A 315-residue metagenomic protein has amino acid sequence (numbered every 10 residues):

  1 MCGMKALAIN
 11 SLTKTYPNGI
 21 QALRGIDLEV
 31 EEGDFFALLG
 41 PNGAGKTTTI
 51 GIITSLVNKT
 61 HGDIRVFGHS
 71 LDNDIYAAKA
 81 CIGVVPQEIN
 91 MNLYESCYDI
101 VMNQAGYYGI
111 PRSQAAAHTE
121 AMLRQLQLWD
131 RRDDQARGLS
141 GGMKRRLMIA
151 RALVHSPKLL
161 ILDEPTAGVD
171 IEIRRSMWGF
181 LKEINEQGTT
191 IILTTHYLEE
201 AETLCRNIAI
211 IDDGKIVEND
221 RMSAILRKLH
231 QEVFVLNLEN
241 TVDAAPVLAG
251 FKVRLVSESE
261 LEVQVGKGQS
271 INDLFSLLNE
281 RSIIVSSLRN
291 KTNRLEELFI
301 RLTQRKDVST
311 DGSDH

Functional and structural regions predicted by a protein language model:
C2-I9, T13-G25, I75: A short, flexible loop at the N-terminus of ABC-type nucleotide-binding domains that lies
M102, G106, S113-R131: Conserved ABC ATPase "signature" region
Q135-L139: Conserved ABC ATPase signature
S156: Conserved catalytic motifs of ABC-family nucleotide-binding domains
L160-D163: Catalytic Walker B motif of ABC-type/P-loop ATPase nucleotide-binding domains
W178-G266: ABC transporter nucleotide-binding domain
Q231-K306, H315: Short, charged/small-residue-rich alpha-helical element at the C-terminal edge of ABC transporter nucleotide-binding
